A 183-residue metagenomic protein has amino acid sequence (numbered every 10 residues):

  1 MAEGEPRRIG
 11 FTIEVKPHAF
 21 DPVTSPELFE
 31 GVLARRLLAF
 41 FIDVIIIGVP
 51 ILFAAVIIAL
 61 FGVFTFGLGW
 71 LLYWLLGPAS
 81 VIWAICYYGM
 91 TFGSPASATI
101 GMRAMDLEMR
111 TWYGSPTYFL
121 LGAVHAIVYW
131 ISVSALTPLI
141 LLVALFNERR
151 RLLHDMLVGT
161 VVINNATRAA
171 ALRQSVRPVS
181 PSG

Functional and structural regions predicted by a protein language model:
M1-G183: Membrane-interfacial and juxtamembrane segments of integral membrane proteins
